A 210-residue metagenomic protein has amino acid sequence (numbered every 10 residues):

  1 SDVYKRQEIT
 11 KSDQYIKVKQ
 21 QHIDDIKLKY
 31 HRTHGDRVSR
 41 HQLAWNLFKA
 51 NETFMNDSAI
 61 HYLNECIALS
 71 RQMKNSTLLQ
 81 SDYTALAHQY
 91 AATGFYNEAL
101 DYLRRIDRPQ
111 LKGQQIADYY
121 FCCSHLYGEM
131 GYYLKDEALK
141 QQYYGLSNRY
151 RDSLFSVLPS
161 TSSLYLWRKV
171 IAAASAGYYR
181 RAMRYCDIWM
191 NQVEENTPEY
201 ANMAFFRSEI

Functional and structural regions predicted by a protein language model:
V3-Y4: Short, small-residue-biased leader/transition segments that mark boundaries at the very start of proteins
D13-K27, E52-E65, A92-R104, E137-Y150 (+1 more regions): Helix-turn-helix repeat elements of alpha-solenoid scaffolds
I23-D118: Post-signal peptide N-terminal segment of secreted/secretory-pathway proteins
N46-L47, L86, C123, M130 (+2 more regions): Structural register within alpha-helical repeat arrays
K49-A50, Q89, L126, Y133 (+2 more regions): Residue-level signature for tetratricopeptide repeat
S147-I210: Membrane-proximal low-complexity regions enriched in glycine and acidic/polar residues
